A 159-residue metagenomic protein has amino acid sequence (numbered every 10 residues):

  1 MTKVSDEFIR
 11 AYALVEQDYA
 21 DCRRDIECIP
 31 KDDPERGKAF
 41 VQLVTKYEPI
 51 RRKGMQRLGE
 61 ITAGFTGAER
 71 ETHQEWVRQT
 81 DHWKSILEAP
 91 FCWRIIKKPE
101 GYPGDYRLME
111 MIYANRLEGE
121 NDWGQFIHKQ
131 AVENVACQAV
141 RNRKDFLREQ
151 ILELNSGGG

Functional and structural regions predicted by a protein language model:
M1-V135, Q150-G157: N-terminal accessory segments
V140-K144: N-terminal pre-P-loop "Q-motif" helix
L147: Conserved nucleotide-sugar donor-binding catalytic segment
